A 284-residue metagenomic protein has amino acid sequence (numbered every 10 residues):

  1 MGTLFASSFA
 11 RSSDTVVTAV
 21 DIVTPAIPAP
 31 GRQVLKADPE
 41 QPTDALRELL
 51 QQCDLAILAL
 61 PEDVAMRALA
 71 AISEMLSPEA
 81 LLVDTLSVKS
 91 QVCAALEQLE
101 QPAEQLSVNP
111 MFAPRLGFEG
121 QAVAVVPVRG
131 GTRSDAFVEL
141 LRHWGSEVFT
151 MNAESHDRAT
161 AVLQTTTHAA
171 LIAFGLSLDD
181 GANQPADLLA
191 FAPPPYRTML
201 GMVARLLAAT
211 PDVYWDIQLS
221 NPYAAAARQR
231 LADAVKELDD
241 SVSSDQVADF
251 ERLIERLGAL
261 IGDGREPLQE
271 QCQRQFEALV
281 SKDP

Functional and structural regions predicted by a protein language model:
M1-Q41, A45-E48: NAD(P)+-binding Rossmann beta1-loop-alpha1 motif at the extreme N-terminus of oxidoreductases
D14, S77-A80, Q101-A103: A short helix->loop->beta-strand "cap" motif at the edges of active sites that frequently abuts
V17, L82-V83, Q105, V123: Hydrophobic/aromatic residues located in beta-strands of well-ordered beta-sheets within soluble catalytic
D21-V23, L86, R129: Residues in the short beta-alpha loop(s) of Rossmann-like NAD(P)-binding domains
G31-R32, C53, E79, G120-Q121 (+1 more regions): Short, well-ordered alpha-helix to beta-strand connector turns
D44-L96: Rossmann-fold NAD(P) dinucleotide-binding segment
V88-T160: Rossmann-fold dinucleotide-binding core
A153-P284: An accessory alpha-helical subdomain
